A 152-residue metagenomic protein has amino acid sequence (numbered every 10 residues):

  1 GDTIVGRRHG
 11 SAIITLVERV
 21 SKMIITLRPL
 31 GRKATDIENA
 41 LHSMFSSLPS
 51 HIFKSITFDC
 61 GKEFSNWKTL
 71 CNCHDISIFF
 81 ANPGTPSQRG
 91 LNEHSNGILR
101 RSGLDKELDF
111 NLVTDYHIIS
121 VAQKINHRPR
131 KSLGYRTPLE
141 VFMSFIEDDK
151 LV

Functional and structural regions predicted by a protein language model:
G1-I24: An active-site-proximal beta-strand-loop segment
V5-H9, T26-S50: Active-site beta-loop-alpha junctions of metal-dependent nucleic acid enzymes, especially the RNase H-like/DDE
S21-M23, L48-F53, G103-L104: Short, surface-exposed connector motifs at secondary-structure boundaries
K22-L27, F80, D105-L108: Short small-residue beta-strand/loop micro-motif enriched in glycine and branched aliphatics
T26, K54-F58: Short catalytic-loop micro-motif centered on adjacent basic/acidic residues
R32-K33, N72-D75: Active/binding-pocket-proximal capping segment
F58-C60, S65-C71, F80-G103, N111-Q123: RNase H-like two-metal-ion nuclease catalytic core shared by retroviral integrases and related mobile-element nucleases
D105-V152: C-terminal domain-tail junction helix/linker
